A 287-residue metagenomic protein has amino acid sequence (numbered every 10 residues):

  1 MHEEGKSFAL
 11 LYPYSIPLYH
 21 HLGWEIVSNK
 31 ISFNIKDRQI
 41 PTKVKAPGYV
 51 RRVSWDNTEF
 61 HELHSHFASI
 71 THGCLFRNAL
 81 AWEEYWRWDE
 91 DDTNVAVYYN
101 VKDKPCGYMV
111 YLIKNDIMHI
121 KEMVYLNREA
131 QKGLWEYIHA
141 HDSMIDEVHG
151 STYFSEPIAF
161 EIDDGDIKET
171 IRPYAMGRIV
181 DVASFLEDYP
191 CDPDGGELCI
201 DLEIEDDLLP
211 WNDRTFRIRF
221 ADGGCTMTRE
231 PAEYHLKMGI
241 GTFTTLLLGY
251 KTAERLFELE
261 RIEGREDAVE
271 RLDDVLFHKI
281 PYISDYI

Functional and structural regions predicted by a protein language model:
M1-P13, S143-Y153: Conserved GNAT acetyl-CoA-binding A-motif
K6, I16-Y19, V27: Non-catalytic accessory segments adjacent to catalytic cores
S15-P17, N115, L126: Short loop/turn segments at secondary-structure transitions that flank enzyme active sites
P17-Y19, P105, I117, E156-A159: Flexible loop/turn segments at secondary-structure boundaries
G23-K43, E122-I287: Active-site/acyl-donor-binding loops of N-acyltransferases
S28-K121, R128-H141, D146, R172-P173 (+1 more regions): Amide-forming acyltransferase catalytic core, primarily the GNAT-like/NAT-type and related acyltransferase folds
